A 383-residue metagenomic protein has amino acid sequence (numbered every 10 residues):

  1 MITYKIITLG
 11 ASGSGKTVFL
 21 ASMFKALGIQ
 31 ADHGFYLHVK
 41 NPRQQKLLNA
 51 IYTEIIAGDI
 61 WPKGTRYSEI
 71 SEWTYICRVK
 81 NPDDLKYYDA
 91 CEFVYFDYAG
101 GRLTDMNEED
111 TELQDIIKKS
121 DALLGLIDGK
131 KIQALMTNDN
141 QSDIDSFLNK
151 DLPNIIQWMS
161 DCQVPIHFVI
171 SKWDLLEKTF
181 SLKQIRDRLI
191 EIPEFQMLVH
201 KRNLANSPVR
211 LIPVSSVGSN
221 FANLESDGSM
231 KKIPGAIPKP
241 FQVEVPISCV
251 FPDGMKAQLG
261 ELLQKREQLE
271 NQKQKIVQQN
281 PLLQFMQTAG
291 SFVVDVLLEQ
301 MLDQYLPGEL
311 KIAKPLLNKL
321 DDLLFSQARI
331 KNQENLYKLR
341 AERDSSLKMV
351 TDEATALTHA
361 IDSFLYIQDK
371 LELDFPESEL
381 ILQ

Functional and structural regions predicted by a protein language model:
M1-F96, T104-K118, R210, F221-Q383: Non-catalytic alpha-helical scaffolds
T8, Y98, Q163, H167: Functionally constrained cores in energy, signaling, and assembly domains
D89-G101, K130-D139: Conserved P-loop NTPase mechanochemical-coupling segment
G101-D105, D145: Short, flexible loop segments at the rims of nucleotide/cofactor-binding pockets, characterized by
K119-Q279: Conserved GTP-binding G-domain of TRAFAC-class P-loop NTPases and closely related GTPase folds
